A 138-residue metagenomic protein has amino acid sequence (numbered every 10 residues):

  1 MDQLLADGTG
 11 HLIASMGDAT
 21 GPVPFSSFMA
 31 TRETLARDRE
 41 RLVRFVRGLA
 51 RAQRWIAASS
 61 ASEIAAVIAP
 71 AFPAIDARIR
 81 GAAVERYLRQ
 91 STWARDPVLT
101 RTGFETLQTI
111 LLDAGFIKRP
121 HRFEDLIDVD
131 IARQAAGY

Functional and structural regions predicted by a protein language model:
M1-Q3, D18-G21, T34-L35: Solvent-exposed loop/turn segments at secondary-structure junctions within structured extracellular/periplasmic domains
Q3-G17: Ligand-binding "clamshell"
Q3-L4, G21-V23, R86, D128-I131: Short secondary-structure boundary/hinge segments and terminal tails
L5-D7, V23-S26, R39: Short, well-ordered secondary-structure micro-motifs
G10-H11, P24-F28, R32-E33, Q108: Small-molecule pocket liners
G17-P24, R80: A glycine-rich, aromatic-flanked flexible loop/lid motif
A36-K118: Secondary-structure end/capping motifs
Q108-Y138: Conserved C-terminal helix/tail region of periplasmic/extracytoplasmic solute-binding proteins
